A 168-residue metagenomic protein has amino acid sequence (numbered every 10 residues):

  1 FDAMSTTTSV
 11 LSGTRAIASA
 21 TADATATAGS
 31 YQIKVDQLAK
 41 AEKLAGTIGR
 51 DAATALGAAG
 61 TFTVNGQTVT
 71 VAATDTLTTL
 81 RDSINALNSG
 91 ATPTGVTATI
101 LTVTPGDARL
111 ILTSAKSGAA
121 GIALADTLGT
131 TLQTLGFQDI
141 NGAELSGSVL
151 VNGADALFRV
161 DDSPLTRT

Functional and structural regions predicted by a protein language model:
F1-T168: N-terminal, intrinsically disordered, small/polar-rich Type III/flagellar export signal
